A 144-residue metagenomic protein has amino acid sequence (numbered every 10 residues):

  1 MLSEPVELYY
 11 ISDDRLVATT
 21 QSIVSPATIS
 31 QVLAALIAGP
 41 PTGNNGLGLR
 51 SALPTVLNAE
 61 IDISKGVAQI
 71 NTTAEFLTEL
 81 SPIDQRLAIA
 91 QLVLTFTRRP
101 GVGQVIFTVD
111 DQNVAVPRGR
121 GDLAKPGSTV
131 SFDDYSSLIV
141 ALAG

Functional and structural regions predicted by a protein language model:
M1-G144: Bimodal "functional hotspot" detector
